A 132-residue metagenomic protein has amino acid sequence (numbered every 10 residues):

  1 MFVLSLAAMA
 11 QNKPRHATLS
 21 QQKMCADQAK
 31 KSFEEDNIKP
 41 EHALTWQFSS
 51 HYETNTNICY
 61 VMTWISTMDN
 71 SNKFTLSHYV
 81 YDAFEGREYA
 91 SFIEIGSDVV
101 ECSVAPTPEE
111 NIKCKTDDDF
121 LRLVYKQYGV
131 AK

Functional and structural regions predicted by a protein language model:
M1-S5: Bacterial N-terminal signal peptides
A8-H51: N-terminal export/targeting and maturation segments
L19, K23-A26, G86, I95 (+1 more regions): Periodic self-assembly scaffolds
Q21, N55-N57, D98, E110: Secretory pathway export signals and precursors
M24-Q28, I58-M62, E101-S103, K113-K115: Sequence contexts marking disulfide-bonded cysteines in secreted/extracellular proteins
K31, I65-T67, P108, F120: Secreted/processed peptides and extracellular or luminal domains of membrane proteins
A43-I93: Mature extracytoplasmic domains of secretory-pathway proteins
E88-K132: Low-complexity intrinsically disordered segments
